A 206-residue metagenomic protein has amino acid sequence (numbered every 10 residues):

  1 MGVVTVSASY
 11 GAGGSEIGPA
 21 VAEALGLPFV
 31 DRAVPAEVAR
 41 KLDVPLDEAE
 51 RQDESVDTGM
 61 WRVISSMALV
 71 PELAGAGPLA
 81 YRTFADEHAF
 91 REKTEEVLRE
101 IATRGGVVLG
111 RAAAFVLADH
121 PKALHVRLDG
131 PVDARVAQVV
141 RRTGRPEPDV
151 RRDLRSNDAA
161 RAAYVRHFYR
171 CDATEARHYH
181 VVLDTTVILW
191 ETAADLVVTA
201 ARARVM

Functional and structural regions predicted by a protein language model:
T5-V21: Glycine-rich phosphate-binding P-loop
P28-A39: Short beta-strand-centered segment that lines the nucleotide-binding/catalytic pocket of NTP-utilizing
A39-G105: ATP-dependent small-molecule kinase phosphotransfer cores that center on conserved nucleotide phosphate-binding segments
V56-S66, L73, P146-E191: Small-molecule kinase domains that catalyze NTP-dependent phosphoryl transfer to phosphate-bearing small molecules
E95, W190-V198: Short, amphipathic alpha-helical "lid/cap" segments that border enzyme active or binding sites
I101, G106, G110-D119: RNA pseudouridine synthases
A113-F115, G130-R135, V187-L189: Conserved nucleotide-binding/hydrolysis micro-motifs of P-loop NTPases
D119-S156: Conserved phosphate-donor/acceptor-positioning beta-strand/loop module used by diverse small-molecule
